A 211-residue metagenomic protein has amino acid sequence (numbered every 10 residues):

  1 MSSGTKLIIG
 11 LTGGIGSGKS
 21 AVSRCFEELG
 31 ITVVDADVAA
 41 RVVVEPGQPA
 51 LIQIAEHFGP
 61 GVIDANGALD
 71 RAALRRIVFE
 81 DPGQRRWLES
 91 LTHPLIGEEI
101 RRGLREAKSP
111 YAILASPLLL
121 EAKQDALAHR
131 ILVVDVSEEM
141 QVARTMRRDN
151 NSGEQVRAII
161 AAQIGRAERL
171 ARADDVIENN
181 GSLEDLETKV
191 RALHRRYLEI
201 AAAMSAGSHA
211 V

Functional and structural regions predicted by a protein language model:
M1-L69, R191, R195-V211: Glycine-rich phosphate-binding loop of ATP-dependent small-molecule kinases
G18, D37, L88, I113 (+3 more regions): Residue-level signal for inorganic ion chemistry
C25, L51-A55, E138-A143, G153 (+1 more regions): An amphipathic alpha-helix signature
T32, V38, R130, D174-D175: Well-ordered beta-strand positions
V38-R41, S137-E139, A158-A161, L183: Short, acidic/turn-prone active-site loops that include or flank metal/cofactor- and phosphate-binding residues
V38-Y111: ATP-dependent small-molecule kinase phosphotransfer cores that center on conserved nucleotide phosphate-binding segments
G97-E106, Y111-R147: ATP-dependent NMP and nucleoside kinases share a basic, alpha-helical "lid"
E99-I100, K108, A126-L127, R147 (+3 more regions): Small-molecule kinase domains that catalyze NTP-dependent phosphoryl transfer to phosphate-bearing small molecules
